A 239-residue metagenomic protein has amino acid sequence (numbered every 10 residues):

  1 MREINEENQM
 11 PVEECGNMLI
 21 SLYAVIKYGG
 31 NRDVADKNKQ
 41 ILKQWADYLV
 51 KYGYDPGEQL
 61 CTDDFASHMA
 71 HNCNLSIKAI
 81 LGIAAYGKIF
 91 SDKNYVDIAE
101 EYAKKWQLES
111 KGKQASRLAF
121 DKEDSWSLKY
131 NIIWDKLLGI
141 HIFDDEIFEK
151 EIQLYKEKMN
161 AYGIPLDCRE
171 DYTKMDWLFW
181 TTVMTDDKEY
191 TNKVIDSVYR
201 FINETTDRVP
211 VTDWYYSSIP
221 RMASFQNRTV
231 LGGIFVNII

Functional and structural regions predicted by a protein language model:
M1, L60-S67, Y216: Short linear capping/connector segments at secondary-structure termini
M1, N8-V12, N72-I77, E100-V194 (+4 more regions): Extended ligand-binding clefts on enzyme/binding-domain cores
M1-Y54, N72-Y86: Aromatic-rich carbohydrate-recognition surfaces in CAZymes
I26, G30, G87-S91, I142 (+1 more regions): Short coil/turn linking the two alpha-helices of tandem helical-hairpin repeats
V34-K51, N94-E100, L138-Q153: An acidic intrinsically disordered interaction segment
I41, Y48-Q59, D63, H71-I80 (+2 more regions): Membrane translocator/pore-forming domains, dominated by Gram-negative outer-membrane beta-barrels
Q59-L60, Y199-G233: C-terminal catalytic domain of Rieske-type non-heme iron oxygenases
